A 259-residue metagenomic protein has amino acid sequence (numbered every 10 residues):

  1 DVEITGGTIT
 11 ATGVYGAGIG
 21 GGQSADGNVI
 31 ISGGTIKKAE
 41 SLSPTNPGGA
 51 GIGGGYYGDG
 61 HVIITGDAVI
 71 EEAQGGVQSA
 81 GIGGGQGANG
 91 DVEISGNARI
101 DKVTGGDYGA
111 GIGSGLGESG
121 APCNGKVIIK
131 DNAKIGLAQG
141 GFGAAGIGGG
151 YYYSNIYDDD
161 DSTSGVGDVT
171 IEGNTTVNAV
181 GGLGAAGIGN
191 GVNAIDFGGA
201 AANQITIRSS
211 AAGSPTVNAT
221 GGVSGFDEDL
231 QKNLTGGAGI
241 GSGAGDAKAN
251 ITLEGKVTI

Functional and structural regions predicted by a protein language model:
D1-T12, G21-P47, I52-Q78, I82-G105 (+3 more regions): Surface-exposed loop/turn motifs in large extracellular/passenger domains
